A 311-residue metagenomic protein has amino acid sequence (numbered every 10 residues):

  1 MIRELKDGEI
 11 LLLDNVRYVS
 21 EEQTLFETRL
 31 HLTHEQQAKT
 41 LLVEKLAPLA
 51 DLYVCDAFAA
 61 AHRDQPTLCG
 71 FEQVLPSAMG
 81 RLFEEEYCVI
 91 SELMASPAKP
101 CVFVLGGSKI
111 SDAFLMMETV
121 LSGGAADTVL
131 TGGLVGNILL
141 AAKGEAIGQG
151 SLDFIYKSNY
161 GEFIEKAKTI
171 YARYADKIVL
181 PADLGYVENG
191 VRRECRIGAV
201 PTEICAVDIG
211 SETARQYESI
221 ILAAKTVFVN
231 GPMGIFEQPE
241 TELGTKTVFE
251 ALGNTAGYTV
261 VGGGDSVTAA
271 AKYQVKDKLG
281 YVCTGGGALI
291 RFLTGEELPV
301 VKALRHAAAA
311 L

Functional and structural regions predicted by a protein language model:
M1-L311: Active-site loop-to-helix "anion-binding N-cap" substructures in soluble metabolic enzymes
